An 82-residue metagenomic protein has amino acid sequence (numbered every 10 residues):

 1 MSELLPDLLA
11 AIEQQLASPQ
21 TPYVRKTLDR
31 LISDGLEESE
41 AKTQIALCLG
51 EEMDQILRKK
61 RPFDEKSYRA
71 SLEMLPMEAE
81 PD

Functional and structural regions predicted by a protein language model:
M1-D82: Structure-specific DNA junction-binding interface
